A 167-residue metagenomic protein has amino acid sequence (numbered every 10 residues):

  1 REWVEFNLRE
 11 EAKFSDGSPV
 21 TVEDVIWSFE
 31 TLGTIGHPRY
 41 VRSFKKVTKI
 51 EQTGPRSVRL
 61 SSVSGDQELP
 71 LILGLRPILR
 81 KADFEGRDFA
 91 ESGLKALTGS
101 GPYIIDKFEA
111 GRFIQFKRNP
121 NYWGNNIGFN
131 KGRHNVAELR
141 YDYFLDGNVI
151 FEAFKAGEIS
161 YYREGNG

Functional and structural regions predicted by a protein language model:
R1-H37, T53, R59-S61, F144 (+1 more regions): Aromatic- and charge-enriched surface segment that lines or borders ligand/interaction sites
R1-W3, V20, K45, T53-S57 (+3 more regions): Extracytoplasmic
W3-F6, V25-F29, V58-L60, G101-I104 (+3 more regions): Short, well-ordered beta-strand elements
N7, K13, V41-F84, P102-E109: Surface-exposed binding/hinge segments that line and control ligand-binding clefts or catalytic entry sites
K45, P55, T98, R140-F151 (+1 more regions): Short helix-initiation/N-cap motifs at beta->coil->alpha
G74-R140, D146-V149: Gly/Pro-rich hinge or "lid" segments in bacterial periplasmic/extracellular proteins
I159-G165: Paired acidic/hydrophobic, glycine-rich loop segments that form the ligand-binding mouth/hinge of periplasmic-binding
